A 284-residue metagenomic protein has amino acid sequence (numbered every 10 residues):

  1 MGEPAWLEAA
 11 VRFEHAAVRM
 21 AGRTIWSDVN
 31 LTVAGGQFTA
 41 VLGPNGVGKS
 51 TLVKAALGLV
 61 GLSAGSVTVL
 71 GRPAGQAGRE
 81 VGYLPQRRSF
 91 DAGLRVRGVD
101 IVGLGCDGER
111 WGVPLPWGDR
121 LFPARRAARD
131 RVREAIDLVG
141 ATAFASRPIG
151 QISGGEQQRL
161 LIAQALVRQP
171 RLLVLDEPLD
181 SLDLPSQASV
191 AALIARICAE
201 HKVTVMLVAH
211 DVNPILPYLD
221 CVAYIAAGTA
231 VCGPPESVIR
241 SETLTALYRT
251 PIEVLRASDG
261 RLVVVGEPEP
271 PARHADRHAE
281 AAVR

Functional and structural regions predicted by a protein language model:
L57: Helix-to-loop junction immediately C-terminal to a conserved catalytic motif
G65-R79: Conserved ABC transporter NBD signature motif
L115-F144: Conserved ABC ATPase "signature" region
P148-I152, E156: Conserved ABC ATPase signature
Q169: Conserved catalytic motifs of ABC-family nucleotide-binding domains
L173-E177: Catalytic Walker B motif of ABC-type/P-loop ATPase nucleotide-binding domains
S241, L247-R284: ABC ATPase nucleotide-binding domains
